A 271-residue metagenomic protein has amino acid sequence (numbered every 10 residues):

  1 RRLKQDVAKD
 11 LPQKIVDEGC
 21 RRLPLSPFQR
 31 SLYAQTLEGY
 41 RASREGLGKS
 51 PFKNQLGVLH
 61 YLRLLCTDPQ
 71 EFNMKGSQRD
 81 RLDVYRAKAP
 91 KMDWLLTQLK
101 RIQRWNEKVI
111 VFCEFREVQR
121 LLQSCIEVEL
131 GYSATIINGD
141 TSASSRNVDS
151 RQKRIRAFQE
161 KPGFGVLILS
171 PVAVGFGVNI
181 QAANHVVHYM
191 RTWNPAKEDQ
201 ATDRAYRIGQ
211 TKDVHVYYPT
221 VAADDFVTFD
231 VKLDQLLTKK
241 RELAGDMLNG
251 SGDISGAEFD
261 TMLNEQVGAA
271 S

Functional and structural regions predicted by a protein language model:
R1-K75, T97, W105, L237-E242 (+2 more regions): Inter-lobe coupling linker of SF2 helicases/translocases
V16-E18, L130-S133, Q181-H185, Q210-Y217: Short glycine-/polar-rich loops that comprise or flank the Walker A/P-loop and associated switch/sensor motifs
D68-P90: Glycine-rich phosphate-binding "P-loop"
E107-F115: Conserved RecA-like ASCE P-loop NTPase motor core of nucleic-acid helicases/translocases
F112, G131-P171: Conserved helicase ATPase core of P-loop NTP-dependent helicases/translocases
Q119-R120, V166-N184, H188, N194-T211: SF2 helicase motor core recognition
W193-T202, Y206-S271: A conserved SF2-helicase RecA2
